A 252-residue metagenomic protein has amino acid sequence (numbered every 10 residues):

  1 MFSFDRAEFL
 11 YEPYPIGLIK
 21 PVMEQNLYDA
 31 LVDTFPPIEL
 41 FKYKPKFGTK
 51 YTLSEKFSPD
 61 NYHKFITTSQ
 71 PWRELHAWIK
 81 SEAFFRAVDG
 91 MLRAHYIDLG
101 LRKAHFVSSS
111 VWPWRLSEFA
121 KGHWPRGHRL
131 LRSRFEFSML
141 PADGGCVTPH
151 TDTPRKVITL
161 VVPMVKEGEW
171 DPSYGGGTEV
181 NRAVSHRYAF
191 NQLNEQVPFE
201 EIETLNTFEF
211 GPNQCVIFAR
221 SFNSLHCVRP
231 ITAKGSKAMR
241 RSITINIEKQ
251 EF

Functional and structural regions predicted by a protein language model:
M1-D5: N- or domain-start disorder-to-order transition segments that initiate the globular core
R6-V111: Non-heme Fe(II)/2-oxoglutarate
A77, F85-F252: Catalytic core of non-heme Fe(II) oxygenases with the double-stranded beta-helix
